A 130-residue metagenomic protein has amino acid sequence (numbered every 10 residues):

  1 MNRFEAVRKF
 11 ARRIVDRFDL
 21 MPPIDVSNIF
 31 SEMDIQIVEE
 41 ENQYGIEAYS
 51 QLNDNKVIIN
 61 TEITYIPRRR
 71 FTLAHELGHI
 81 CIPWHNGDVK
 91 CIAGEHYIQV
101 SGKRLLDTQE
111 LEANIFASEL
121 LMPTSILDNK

Functional and structural regions predicted by a protein language model:
M1-K130: Active-site hotspot residues in diverse enzymes, especially metal/ion-binding acidic/histidine motifs
